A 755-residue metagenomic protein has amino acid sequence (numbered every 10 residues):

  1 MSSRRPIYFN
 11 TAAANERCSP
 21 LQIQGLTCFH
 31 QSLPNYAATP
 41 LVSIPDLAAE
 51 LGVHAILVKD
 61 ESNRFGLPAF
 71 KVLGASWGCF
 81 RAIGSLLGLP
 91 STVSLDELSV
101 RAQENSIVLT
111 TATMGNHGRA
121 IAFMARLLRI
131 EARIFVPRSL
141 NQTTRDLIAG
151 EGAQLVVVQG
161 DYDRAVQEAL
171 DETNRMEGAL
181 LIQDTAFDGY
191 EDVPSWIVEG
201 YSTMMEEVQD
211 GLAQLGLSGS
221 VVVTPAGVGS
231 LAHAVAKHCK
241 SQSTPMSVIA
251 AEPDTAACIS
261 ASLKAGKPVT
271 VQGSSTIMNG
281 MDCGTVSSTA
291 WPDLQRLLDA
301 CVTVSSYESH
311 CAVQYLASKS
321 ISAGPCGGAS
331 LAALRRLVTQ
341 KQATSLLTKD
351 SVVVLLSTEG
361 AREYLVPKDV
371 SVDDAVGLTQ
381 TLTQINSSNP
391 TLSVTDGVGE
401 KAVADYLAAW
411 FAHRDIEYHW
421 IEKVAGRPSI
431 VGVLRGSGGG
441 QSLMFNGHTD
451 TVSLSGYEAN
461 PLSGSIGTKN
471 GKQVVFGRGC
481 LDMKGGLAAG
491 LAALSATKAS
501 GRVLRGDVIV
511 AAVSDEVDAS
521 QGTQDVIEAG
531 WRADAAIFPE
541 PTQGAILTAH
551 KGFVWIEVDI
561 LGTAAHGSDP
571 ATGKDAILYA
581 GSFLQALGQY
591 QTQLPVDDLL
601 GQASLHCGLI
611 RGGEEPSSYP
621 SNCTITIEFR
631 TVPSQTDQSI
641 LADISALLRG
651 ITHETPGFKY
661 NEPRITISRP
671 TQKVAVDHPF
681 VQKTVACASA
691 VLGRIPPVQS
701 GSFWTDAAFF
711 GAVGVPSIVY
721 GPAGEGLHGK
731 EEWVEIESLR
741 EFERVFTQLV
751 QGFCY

Functional and structural regions predicted by a protein language model:
M1-S371: PLP-dependent amino-acid enzyme catalytic core
P40, V58, K71, G115 (+24 more regions): Buried hydrophobic positions in well-ordered alpha/beta secondary-structure cores of metabolic enzymes
V58, I134, V157, T303 (+3 more regions): A structural preference for short, hydrophobic beta-strand core positions in alpha/beta folds
K264-G266, D369, S455-T468, K551-F553: Short, flexible, mixed-charge acidic loops at enzyme active sites
V372-S455, T624-T626, S738: N-terminal helical capping/dimerization or prosegment-like subdomains of hydrolases acting on amide or phosphate bonds
G440-I509: Active-site metal-coordination/substrate-binding segment of hydrolases, especially metallo-dependent peptidases
M483-W555, C754-Y755: Acidic/histidine-rich catalytic neighborhood of metal-dependent amide-processing enzymes
E557-Y755: Metal-dependent amide/peptide-bond hydrolase catalytic core, centered on the "pita-bread" metallohydrolase fold
